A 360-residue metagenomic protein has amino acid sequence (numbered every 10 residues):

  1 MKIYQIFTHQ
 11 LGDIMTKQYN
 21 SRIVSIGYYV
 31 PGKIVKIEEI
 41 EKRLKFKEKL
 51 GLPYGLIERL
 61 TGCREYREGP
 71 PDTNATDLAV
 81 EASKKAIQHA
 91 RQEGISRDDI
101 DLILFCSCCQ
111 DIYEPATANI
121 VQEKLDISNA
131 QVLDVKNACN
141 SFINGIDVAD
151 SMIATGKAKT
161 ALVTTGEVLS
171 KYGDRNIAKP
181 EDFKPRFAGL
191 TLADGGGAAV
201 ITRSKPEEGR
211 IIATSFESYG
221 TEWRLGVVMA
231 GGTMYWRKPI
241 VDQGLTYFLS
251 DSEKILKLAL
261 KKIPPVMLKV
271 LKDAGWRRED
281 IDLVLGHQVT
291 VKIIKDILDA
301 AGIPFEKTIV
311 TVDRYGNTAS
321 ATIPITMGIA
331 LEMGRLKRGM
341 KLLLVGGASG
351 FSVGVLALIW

Functional and structural regions predicted by a protein language model:
L11-P71, P180-K254, P265, I359-W360: Condensing-enzyme catalytic core mediating Claisen C-C bond formation in acyl metabolism
I23, P71-K136, I143, R277-I297: Conserved beta-ketoacyl condensing-enzyme motif
I23-S25, I57, A86, I103 (+7 more regions): Buried hydrophobic positions in well-ordered alpha/beta secondary-structure cores of metabolic enzymes
G27, C106, K136, A161-E167 (+3 more regions): Short beta-strand segments
E39-I40, K45-F46, T117-S128, D150-T155 (+4 more regions): A glycine- and small-aliphatic-rich helix-loop capping segment at beta-alpha/alpha-beta transitions that lines
C63-R64, D99-L102, E123-K136, A178-K184 (+1 more regions): Glycine/charged-rich beta-loop-alpha catalytic/anionic-binding loops adjacent to active sites
T76, V80-S83, C109-Q110, S128 (+4 more regions): Claisen-condensing/thiolase-fold acyl-transfer catalytic domains that form or cleave C-C bonds in fatty acid
A154-G195: Flexible, glycine-rich active-site loops centered on histidine and acidic residues that chelate a metal or position
